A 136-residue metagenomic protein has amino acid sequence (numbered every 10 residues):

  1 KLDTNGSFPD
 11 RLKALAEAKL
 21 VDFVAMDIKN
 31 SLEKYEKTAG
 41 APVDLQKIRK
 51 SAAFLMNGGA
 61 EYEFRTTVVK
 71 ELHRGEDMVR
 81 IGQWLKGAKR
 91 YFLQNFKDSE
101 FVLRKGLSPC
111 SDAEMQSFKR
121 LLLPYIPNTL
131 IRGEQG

Functional and structural regions predicted by a protein language model:
K1-D112: Conserved AdoMet/S-adenosylmethionine-binding subsite of the radical SAM
Q116-G136: A C-terminal junction/extension of Radical SAM enzymes
